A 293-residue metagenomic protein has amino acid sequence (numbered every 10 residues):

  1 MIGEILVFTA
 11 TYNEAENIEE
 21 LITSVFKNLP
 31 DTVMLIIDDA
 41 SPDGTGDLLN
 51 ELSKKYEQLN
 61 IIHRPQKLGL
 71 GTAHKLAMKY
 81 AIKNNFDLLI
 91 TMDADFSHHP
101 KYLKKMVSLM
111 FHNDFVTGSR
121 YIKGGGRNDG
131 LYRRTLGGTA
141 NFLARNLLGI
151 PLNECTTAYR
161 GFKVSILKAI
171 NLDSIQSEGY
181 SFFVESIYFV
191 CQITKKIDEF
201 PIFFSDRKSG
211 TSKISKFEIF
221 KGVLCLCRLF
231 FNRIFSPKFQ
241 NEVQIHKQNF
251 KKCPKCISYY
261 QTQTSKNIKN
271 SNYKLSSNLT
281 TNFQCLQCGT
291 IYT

Functional and structural regions predicted by a protein language model:
M1-I2, E20, L147-I150, D173-K255 (+2 more regions): Hydrophobic helical membrane-anchoring modules
E4-L6, V33, E185: Cell-envelope/extracellular polymer assembly enzymes that use nucleotide-activated donors
T9, I22, D31-S41, I62-H63 (+1 more regions): Short beta-strand/loop segment that forms part of the nucleotide-sugar
E14-K27: Short, well-formed alpha-helical segments that are part of the catalytic scaffolds of diverse glycosyltransferases
N17-E20, D43-L52: Acidic helix N-cap motif at the loop->helix transition within catalytic regions of sugar-transfer enzymes
D38-D47, F96: A conserved acidic beta->alpha catalytic loop
R64-K83, P100-Y180, R207-L224: Acceptor/aglycone-binding surface of glycosyltransferases and processive sugar-polymer synthases
N85-D95: Short beta-strand-to-loop acidic/aromatic patch adjacent to the donor-nucleotide binding site
